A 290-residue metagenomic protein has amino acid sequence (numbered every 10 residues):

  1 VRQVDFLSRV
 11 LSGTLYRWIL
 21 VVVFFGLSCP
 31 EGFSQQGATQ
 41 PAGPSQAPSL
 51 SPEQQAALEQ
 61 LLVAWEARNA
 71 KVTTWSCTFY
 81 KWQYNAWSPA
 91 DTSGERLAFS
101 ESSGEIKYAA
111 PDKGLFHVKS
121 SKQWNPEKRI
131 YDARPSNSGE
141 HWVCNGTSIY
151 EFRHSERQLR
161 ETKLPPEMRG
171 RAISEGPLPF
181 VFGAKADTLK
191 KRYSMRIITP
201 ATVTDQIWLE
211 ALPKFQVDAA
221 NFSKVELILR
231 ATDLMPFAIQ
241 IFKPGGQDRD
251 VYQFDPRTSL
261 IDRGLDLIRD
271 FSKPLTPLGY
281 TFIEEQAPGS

Functional and structural regions predicted by a protein language model:
V1-L15: N-terminal secretory signal peptides that target proteins for export/translocation
T14-E31: Bacterial N-terminal signal peptides
Q35-S49, S155, V203, F215-K224 (+1 more regions): Non-transmembrane domains of secretory- and envelope-associated proteins
A56-E151, S155: N-terminal mature ectodomain segment of secretory-pathway/periplasmic proteins
K71-T78, P111-H117, V203-L212, D233-Q240: Short, hydrophobic/aromatic-rich segments at coil-to-beta transitions
F79-Q83, A110-D112, S120-K122, S148 (+6 more regions): A mature extracytoplasmic/lumenal domain signature
Y150-F180: Acidic/charged, solvent-exposed loop-and-adjacent secondary-structure segments enriched in E/D, K/R, S/T, and G/P
L189-K224: A mid-sequence, solvent-exposed acidic-amphipathic segment
